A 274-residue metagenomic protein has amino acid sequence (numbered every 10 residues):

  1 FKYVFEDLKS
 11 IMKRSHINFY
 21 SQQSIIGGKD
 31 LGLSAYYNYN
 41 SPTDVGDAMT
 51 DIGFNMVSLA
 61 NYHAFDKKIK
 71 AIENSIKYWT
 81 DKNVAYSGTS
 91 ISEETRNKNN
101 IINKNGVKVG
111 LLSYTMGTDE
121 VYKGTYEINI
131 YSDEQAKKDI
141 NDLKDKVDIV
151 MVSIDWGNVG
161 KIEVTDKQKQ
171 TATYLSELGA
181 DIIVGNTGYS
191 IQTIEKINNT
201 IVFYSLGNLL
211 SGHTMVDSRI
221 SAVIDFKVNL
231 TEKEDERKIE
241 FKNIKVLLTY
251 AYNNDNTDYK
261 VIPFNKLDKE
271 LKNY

Functional and structural regions predicted by a protein language model:
F1-Y274: Acidic, metal/ion-coordinating pockets
